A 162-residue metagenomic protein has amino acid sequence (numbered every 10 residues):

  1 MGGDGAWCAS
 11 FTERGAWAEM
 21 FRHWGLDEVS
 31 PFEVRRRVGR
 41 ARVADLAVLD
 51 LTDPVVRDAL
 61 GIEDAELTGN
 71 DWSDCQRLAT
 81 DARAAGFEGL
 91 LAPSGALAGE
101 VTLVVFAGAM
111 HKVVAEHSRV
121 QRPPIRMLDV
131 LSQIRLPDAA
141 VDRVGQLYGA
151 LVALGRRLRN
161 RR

Functional and structural regions predicted by a protein language model:
M1-D27: Extended catalytic/binding region for NAD+/ADP-ribose chemistry, centered on the ART fold
H23-R162: Active-site and NAD+-binding cores of ADP-ribose-processing enzymes
